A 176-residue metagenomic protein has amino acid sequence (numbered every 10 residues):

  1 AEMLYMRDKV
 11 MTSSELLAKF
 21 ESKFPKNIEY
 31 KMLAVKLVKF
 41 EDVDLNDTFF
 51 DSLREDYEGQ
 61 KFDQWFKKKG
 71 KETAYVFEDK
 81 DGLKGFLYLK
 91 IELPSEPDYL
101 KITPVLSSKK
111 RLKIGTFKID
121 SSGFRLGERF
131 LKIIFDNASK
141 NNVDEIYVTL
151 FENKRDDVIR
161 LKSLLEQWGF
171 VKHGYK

Functional and structural regions predicted by a protein language model:
E2-D42: Acidic, PIN/NYN-like endoribonuclease modules and their adjacent C-terminal/linker elements
E29-G70, V76: Short amphipathic alpha-helix that is part of the acyltransferase structural core
E72-V76, F86, T116: Short hydrophobic/aromatic beta-strand element in the GNAT-like acyltransferase core that lines or flanks the acyl-donor
G82-K113: Conserved acyl-donor/pantetheine-binding loop and adjacent beta-alpha core of acyl/acetyltransferases and related
G115-L126, F151-N153: A short, internal acetyl-CoA/4′-phosphopantetheine-binding micro-motif in the GNAT/acyltransferase core
F124-S139, I159: Conserved acetyl-CoA-binding loop-helix of GNAT-fold acetyltransferases
A138-K154: Conserved GNAT acetyl-CoA-binding A-motif
E152-Y175: Conserved active-site alpha-helix within GNAT-family acetyltransferase domains
